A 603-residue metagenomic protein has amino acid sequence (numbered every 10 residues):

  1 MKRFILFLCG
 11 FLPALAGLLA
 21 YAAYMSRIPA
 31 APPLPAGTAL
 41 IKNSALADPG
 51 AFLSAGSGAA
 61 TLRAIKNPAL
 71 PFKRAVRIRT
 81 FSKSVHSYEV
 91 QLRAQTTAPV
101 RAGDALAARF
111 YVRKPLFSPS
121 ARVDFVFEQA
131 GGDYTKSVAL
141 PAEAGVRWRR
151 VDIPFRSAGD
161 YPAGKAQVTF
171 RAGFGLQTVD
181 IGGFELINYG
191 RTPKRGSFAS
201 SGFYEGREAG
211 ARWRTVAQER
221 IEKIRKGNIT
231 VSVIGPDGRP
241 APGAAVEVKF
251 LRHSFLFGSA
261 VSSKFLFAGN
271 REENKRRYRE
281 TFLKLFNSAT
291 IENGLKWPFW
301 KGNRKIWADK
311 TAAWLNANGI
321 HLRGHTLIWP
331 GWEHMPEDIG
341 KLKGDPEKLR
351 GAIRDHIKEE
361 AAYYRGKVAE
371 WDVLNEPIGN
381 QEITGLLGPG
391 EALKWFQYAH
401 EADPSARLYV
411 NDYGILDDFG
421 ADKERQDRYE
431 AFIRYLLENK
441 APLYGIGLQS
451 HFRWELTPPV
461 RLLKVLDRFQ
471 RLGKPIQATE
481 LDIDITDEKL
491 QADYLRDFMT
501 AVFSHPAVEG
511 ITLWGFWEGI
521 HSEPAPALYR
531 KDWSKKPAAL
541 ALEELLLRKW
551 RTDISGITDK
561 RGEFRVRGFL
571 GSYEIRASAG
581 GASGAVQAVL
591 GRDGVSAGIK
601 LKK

Functional and structural regions predicted by a protein language model:
M1-G10: N-terminal Sec-pathway targeting helices
F4, G17-A260, K275-R276, E280 (+1 more regions): Extracellular and organelle-lumenal recognition/adhesion modules and their flexible linkers in secreted
I153, V231, A289, E360 (+5 more regions): Conserved, mostly hydrophobic/aromatic
G196-A209, R214, M335-P336, K341-L342 (+8 more regions): Aromatic-rich peripheral "rim/lid" segments of glycoside hydrolase catalytic domains that contact and position glycan
F257-V261, F286-I291, L322-T326, A369 (+5 more regions): Hydrophobic faces of well-ordered beta-strands that scaffold small-molecule active sites in alpha/beta enzyme cores
S262-R276, E382-E488: Noncatalytic carbohydrate-binding groove/subsite architecture in carbohydrate-active enzymes
G269-R271, K275-L285, R565-S572: Short Pro-Gly-centered beta-turn/loop motif in secreted/extracellular proteins
S288-G302, A308-D417: Substrate-binding cleft and catalytic face of glycoside hydrolase catalytic domains, especially the flexible beta-alpha
